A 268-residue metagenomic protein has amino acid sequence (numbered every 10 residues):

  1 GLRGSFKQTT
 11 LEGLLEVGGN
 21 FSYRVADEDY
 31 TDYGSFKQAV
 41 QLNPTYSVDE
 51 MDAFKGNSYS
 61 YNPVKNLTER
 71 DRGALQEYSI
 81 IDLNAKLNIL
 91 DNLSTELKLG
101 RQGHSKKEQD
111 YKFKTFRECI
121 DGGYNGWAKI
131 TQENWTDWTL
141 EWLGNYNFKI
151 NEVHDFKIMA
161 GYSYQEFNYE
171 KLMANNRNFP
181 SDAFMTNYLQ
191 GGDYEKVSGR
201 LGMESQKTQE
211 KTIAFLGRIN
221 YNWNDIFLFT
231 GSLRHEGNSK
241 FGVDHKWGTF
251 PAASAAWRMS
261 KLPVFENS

Functional and structural regions predicted by a protein language model:
G1-K86, H154-K157: Membrane-proximal, glycine/serine-rich, low-complexity loop/turn segments characteristic of large bacterial
G1-R3, E28-Y30, V64-D110, K129-K149 (+5 more regions): Outer-membrane beta-barrel transmembrane strands
L2-K7, F184, G248-W257: Feature captures outer-membrane beta-barrel proteins of Gram-negative bacteria and organelles
T9-G13, N88-L90, K149-V153, N224 (+1 more regions): Outer-membrane beta-barrel channels and translocator barrels
E16-N20, S94-E96, D155-M159, L228-T230 (+2 more regions): Residue-level detector of the transmembrane beta-barrel scaffold of outer-membrane proteins
A26-D32, L42-N43, S105-D110, F167-M173 (+2 more regions): Outer-membrane beta-barrel proteins
S35-K65, D110-G126, E170-G202: Surface-exposed loop/turn segments flanking beta-strands in extracellular/periplasmic regions
G123-N125, R234-K240: Short helix/strand-bridging catalytic loops that position acidic/His residues to coordinate divalent metals and engage
